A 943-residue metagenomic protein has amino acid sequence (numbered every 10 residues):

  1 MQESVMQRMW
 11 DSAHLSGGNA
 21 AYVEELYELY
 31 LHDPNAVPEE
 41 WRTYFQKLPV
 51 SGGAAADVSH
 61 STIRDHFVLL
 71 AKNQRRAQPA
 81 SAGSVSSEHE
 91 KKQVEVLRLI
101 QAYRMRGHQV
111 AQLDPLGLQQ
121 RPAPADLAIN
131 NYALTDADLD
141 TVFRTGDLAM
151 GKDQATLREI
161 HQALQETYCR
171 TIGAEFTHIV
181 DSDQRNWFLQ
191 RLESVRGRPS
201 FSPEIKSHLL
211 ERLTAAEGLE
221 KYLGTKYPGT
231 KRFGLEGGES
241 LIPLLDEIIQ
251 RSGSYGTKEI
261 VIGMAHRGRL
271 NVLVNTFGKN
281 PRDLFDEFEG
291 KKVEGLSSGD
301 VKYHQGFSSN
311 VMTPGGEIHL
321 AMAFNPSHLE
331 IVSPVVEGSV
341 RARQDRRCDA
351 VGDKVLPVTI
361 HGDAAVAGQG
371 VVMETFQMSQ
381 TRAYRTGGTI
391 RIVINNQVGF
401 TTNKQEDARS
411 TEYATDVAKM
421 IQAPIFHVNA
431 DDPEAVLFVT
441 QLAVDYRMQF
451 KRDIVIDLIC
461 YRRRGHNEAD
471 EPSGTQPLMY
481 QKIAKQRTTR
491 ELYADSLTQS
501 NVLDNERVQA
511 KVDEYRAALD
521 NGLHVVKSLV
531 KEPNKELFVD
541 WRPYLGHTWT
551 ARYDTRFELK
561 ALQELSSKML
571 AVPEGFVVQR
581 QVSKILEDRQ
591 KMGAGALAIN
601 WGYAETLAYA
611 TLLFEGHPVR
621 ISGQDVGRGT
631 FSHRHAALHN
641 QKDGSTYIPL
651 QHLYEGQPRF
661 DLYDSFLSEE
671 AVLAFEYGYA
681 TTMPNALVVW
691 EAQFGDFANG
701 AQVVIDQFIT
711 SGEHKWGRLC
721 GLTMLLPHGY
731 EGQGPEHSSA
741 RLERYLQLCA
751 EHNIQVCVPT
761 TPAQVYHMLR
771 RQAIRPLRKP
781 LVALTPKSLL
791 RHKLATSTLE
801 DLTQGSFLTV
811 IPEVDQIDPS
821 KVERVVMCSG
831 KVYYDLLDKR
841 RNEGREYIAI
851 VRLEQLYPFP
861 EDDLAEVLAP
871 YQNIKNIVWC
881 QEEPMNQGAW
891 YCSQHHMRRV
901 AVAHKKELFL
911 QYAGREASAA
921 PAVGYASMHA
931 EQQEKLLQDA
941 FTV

Functional and structural regions predicted by a protein language model:
Q2, Q7-L48, A54: Subset of Sec-pathway N-terminal targeting signals
L48-L241, T257: Extended, charge-enriched "interface" segments that sit outside catalytic cores
V94-Q101, H108-F143, T230, R452-I454 (+2 more regions): Flexible, glycine-rich loop/tail regions that form catalytic "lids" or insertion modules at the edges of active sites
G197-L219, F285-E337, R341-C348, P649 (+2 more regions): Active-site cores of enzymes that catalyze phosphoryl transfer or operate on phosphate-rich substrates
L223-R282, Q590, I599-P618: Active-site pocket-lining segments that scaffold enzyme catalytic pockets across diverse folds
G234-L245, F324-V336, G368, D432-V436 (+6 more regions): Phosphate/oxyanion-binding active-site loops and adjacent basic polyanion-contact surfaces
K258-Q422, F426, F631-M683: Cofactor-binding active-site loop characterized by glycine-rich and histidine/acidic residues
T401-S410, K419-V455, I459-G465: Conserved phosphate-handling catalytic cores of large alpha/beta enzymes
